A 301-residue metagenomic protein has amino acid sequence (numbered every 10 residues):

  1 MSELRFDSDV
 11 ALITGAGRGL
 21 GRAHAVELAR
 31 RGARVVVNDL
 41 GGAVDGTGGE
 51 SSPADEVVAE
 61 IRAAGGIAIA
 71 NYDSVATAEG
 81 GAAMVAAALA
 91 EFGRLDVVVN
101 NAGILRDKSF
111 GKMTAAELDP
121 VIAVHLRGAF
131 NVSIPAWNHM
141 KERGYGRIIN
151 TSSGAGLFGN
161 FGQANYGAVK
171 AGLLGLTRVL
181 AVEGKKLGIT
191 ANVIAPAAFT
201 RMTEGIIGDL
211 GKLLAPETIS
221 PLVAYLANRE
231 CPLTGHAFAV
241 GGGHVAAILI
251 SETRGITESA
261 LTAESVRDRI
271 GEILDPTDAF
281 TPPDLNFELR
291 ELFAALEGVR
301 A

Functional and structural regions predicted by a protein language model:
E3-V37: Canonical Rossmann dinucleotide-binding motif of NAD(H)/NADP(H)-dependent dehydrogenases/reductases, specifically
F6, A64-I67, A87-N100, R106-S109 (+2 more regions): A glycine-rich helix->loop->beta "capping" turn within Rossmann-like NAD(P)(H)-dependent oxidoreductase domains
S51, D55, Y72-A83, A115: The beta1-alpha1 cofactor-binding region of Rossmann-like NAD(H)/NADP(H)-dependent oxidoreductases
I61, S109-F110, E117-I122: Substrate-binding pocket helix/loop in short-chain dehydrogenase/reductase
S133, V169, T177: Active-site helix of classical SDR
S153: Residue(s) in the substrate-gating loop at a strand-loop-helix junction that position the organic substrate next
V193, G211-V299: C-terminal helical subdomain
